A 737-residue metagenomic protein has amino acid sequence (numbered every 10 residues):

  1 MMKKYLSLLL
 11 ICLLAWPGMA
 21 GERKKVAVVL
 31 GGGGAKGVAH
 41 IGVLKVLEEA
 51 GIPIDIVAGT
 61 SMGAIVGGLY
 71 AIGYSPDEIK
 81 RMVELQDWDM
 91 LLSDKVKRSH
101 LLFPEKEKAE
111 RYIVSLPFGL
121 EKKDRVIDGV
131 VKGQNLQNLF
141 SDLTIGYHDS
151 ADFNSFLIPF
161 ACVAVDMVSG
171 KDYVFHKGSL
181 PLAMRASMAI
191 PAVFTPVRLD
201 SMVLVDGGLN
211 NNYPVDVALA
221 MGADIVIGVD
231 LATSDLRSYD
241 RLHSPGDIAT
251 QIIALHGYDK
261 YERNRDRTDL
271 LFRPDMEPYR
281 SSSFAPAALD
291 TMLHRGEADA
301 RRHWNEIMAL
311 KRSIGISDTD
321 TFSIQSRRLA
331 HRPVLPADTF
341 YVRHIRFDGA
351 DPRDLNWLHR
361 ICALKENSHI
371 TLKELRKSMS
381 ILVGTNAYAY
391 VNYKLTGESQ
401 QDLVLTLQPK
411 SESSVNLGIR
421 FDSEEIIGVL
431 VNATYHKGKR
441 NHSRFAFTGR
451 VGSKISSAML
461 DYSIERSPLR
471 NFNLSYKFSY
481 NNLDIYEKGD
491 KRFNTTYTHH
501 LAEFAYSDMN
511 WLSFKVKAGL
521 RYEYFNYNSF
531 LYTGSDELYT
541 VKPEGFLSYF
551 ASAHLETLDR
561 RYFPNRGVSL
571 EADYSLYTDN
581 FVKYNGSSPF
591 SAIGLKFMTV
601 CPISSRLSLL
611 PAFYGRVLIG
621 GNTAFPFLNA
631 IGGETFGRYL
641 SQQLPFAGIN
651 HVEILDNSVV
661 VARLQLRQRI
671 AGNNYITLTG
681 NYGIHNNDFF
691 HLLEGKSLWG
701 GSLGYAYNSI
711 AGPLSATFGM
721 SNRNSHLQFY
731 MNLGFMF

Functional and structural regions predicted by a protein language model:
Y5-L14: Sec-dependent N-terminal signal peptides
A20-T60, G68-S380, G384-V391, K410: Patatin-like phospholipase
A27-V29, A58, M82, L139 (+18 more regions): Soluble periplasmic/extracytoplasmic beta-strand elements of cell-envelope proteins
G33, G63, I79, G170 (+17 more regions): Buried hydrophobic packing residues in well-ordered domains
L372-E374, S378, G384, Y390-L558 (+5 more regions): Gram-negative/organellar outer-membrane beta-barrel architecture
S414-I419, Y549-I670, L678: C-terminal outer-membrane beta-barrel translocator/porin domains of Gram-negative envelope proteins and their
S479-L483, R521-F525, D573-N580, R616-G620 (+1 more regions): Short glycine-rich beta-strand segments
R667-L698: C-terminal hydrophobic structural anchor segments that stabilize assembly/packing rather than catalytic chemistry
